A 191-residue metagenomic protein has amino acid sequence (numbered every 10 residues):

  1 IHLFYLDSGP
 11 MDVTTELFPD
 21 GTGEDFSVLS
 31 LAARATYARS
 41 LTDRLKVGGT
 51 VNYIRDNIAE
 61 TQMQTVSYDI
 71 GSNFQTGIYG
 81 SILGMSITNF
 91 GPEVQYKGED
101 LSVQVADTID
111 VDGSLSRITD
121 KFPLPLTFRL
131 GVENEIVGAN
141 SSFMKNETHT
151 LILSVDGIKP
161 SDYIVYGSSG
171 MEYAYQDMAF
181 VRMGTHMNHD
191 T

Functional and structural regions predicted by a protein language model:
H2-T191: Outer-membrane beta-barrel porins/channels
